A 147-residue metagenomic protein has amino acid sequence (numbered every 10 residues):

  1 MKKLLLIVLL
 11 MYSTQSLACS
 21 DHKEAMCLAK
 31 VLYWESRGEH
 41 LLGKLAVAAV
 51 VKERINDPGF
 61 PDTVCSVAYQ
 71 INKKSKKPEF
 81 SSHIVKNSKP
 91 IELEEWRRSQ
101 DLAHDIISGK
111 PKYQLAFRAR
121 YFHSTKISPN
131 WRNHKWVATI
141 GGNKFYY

Functional and structural regions predicted by a protein language model:
M1-V8: Sec-dependent signal peptide recognition, specifically the positively charged N-region followed immediately by
L9-L10, P61: Enrichment for repetitive, rod-forming helical segments
S13-Q15: N-terminal signal peptide c-region/cleavage motif recognized by signal peptidases
C19-Y147: Bacterial extracytoplasmic/cell-wall-associated proteins, especially those involved in peptidoglycan
